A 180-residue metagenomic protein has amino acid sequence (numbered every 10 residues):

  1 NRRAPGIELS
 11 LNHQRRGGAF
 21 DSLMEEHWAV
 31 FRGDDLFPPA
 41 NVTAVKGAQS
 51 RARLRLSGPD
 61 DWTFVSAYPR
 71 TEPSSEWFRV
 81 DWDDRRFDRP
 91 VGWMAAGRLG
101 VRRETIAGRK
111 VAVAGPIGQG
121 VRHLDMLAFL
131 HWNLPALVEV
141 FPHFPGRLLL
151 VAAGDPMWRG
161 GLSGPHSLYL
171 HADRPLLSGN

Functional and structural regions predicted by a protein language model:
R2, E72-S74, E104-G108: Short, ordered beta-strand-loop transition motifs
R2-L9: Noncatalytic modules at the cell exterior or secretory-pathway interfaces, chiefly beta-strand-rich lectin/adhesion
R3, S74-P90, V138-H143, L162-H166 (+1 more regions): Short charge-dense sequence patches
A4, Q49-R51, G108: Extracytoplasmic
S10-A96: Extended, low-hydrophobicity, Ser/Thr/Pro/Gly-biased non-transmembrane segments
L99-N180: Juxtacatalytic substrate-recognition/specificity segment
